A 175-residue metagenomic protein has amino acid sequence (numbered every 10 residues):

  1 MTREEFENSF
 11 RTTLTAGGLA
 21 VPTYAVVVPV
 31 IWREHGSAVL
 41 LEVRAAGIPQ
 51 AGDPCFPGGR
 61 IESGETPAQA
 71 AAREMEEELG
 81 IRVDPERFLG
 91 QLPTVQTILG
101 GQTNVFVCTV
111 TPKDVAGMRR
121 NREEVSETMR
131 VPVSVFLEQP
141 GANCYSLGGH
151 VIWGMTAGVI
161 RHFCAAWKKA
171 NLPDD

Functional and structural regions predicted by a protein language model:
M1-G18: Entry/capping segment at the start of metal-dependent catalytic domains with acidic active-site entry clusters
T13, V26, L92: Glycine-rich, charged/polar anion/phosphate-binding loops that engage phosphate groups from diverse ligands
A16-F56: N-terminal strand-loop-strand
V27-P29, T156-C164: Buried hydrophobic packing segments
E34, R60-I152, R161-D175: Unchanged
